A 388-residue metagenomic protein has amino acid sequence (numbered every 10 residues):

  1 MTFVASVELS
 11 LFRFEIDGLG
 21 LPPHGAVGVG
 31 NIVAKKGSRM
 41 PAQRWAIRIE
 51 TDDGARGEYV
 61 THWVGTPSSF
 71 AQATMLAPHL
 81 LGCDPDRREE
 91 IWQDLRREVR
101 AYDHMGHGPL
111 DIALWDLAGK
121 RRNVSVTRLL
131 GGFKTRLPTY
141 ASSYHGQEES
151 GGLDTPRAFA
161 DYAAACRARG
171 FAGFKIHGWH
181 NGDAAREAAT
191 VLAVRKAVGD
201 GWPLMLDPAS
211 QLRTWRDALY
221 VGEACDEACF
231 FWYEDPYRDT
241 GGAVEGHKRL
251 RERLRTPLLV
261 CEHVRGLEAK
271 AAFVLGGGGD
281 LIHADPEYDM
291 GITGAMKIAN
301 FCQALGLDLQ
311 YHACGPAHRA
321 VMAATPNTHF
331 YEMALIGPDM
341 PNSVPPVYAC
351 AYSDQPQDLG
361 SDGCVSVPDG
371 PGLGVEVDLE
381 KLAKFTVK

Functional and structural regions predicted by a protein language model:
M1-E58, H62, P346-C350: Structured beta-strand/loop patches that form or line metal/cofactor-binding pockets in enzymes
S10, E50-R122: Metal- or metallocofactor-binding catalytic centers and their adjacent structured scaffolds across diverse enzyme
V27, P78, E223, C229 (+2 more regions): Shared catalytic-loop signature of beta/alpha-barrel
G54, L76, L110, N123 (+7 more regions): Conserved, mostly hydrophobic/aromatic
Y59, T139-S142, A172-I176, L204-P208 (+5 more regions): Hydrophobic faces of well-ordered beta-strands that scaffold small-molecule active sites in alpha/beta enzyme cores
M105, D111-G151: Glycine-rich, aromatic-flanked loop segments that form ligand/cofactor-binding clefts across common enzyme folds
R136-L254: Metal-dependent enolase-superfamily TIM-barrel catalytic cores that perform enediolate-based chemistry
D369-K388: Extended hydrophobic packing segments that form well-structured cores
